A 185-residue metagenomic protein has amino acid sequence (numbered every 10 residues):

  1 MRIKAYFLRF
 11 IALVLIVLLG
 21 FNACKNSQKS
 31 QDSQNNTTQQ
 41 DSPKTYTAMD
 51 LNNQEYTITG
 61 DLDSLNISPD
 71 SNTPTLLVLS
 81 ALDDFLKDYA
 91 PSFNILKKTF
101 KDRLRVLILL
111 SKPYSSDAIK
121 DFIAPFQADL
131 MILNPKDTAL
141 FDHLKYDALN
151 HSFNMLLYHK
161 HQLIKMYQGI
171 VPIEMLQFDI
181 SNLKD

Functional and structural regions predicted by a protein language model:
M1-Y56, D185: N-terminal targeting signals for export/organelle localization
S42, S64, S71, D137-T138: Coil residues (strongly favoring Ser/Thr
T47-T75, P91: A short beta-strand-turn-helix
T59, M131-K136: Short acidic-hydrophobic, aromatic-tinged amphipathic segments that line or gate anion-handling sites
T75-L77, M155: Hydrophobic beta-strand anchors of alpha/beta hydrolase catalytic cores
L77-D84: Aromatic-flanked redox-active Cys/Sec active sites in thiol-based oxidoreductases, especially the WC-centered
K87-F126, A139-H143: Structural microenvironment flanking redox-active thiols in thiol-disulfide oxidoreductases
D137-S181: Thiol/disulfide oxidoreductase modules built on the thioredoxin-like
